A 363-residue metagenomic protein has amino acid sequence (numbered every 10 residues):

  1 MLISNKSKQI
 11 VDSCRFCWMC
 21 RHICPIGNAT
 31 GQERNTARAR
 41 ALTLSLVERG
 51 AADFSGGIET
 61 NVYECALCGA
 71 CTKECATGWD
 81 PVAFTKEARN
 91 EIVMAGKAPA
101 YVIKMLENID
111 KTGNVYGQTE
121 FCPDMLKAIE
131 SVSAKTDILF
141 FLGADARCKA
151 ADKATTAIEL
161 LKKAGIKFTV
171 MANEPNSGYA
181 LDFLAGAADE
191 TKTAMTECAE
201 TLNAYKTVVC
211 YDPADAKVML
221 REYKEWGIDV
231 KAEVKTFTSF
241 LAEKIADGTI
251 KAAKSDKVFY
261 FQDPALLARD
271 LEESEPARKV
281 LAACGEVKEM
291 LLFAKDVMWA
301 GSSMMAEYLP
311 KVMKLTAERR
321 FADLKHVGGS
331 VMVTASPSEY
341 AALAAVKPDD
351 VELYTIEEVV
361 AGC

Functional and structural regions predicted by a protein language model:
M1-V62: Ferredoxin-type iron-sulfur electron-transfer modules and their immediate structural context
S4, A41-Y223, G227: Iron-sulfur-cluster electron-transfer modules
C14-C20, C24, C65-C71, C75 (+3 more regions): Short cysteine clusters
H22-E48, T77-I92, A306-A317, D323 (+1 more regions): Iron-sulfur (Fe-S) cluster-binding segments and ferredoxin-like electron-carrier domains, especially [2Fe-2S]
P123-K135, K244-A252, R319: Glycine-/acidic-rich phosphate or pyrophosphate-binding loops and their flanking alpha/beta elements
L139-F140, Y260, M332-V333: Conserved beta-strand elements of the Class I
D145-E233, A268-C363: Cofactor-cradling patches in redox/metallo enzymes
F237, E243-C284: C-terminal amphipathic alpha-helical segment
